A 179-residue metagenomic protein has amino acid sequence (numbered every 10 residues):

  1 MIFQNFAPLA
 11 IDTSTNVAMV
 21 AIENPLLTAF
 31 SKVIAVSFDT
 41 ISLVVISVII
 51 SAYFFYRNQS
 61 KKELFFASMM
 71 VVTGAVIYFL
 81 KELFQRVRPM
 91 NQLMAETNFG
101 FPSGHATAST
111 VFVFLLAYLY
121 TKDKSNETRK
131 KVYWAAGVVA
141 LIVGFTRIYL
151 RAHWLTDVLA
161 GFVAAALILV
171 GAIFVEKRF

Functional and structural regions predicted by a protein language model:
M1-I2, S47-Y53: Hydrophobic core of alpha-helical transmembrane segments in multi-pass integral membrane proteins
M1-S42, E82-Q92: N-terminal transmembrane-helix/juxtamembrane module of multi-pass inner/ER membrane proteins
F3-N5, R57-N58, F84-Q85, L150-R151 (+1 more regions): Short helix-capping/hinge motifs at transmembrane helix termini and TM-loop junctions
A10, I46-S47, Y56-N126: Membrane-interface loops
V17, F65-M70, V158-F162: Alpha-helical transmembrane segments of multi-pass membrane proteins, especially transporters and channels
T28-S31, E63, N126-Y133: Membrane-interface helix-boundary signature
L43-I46, I50, M70, V132 (+1 more regions): Hydrophobic alpha-helical transmembrane segments of polytopic
M90-F179: Membrane-embedded catalytic cores of phosphoryl/pyrophosphoryl-handling enzymes
